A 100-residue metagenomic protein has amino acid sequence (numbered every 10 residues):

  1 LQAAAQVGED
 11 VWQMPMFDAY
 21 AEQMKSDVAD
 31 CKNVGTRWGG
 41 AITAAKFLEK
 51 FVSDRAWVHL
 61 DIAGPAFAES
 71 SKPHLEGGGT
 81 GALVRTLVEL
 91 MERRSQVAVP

Functional and structural regions predicted by a protein language model:
L1-P100: A generic structural signal for tightly packed, nonpolar segments enriched in small/aliphatic residues
